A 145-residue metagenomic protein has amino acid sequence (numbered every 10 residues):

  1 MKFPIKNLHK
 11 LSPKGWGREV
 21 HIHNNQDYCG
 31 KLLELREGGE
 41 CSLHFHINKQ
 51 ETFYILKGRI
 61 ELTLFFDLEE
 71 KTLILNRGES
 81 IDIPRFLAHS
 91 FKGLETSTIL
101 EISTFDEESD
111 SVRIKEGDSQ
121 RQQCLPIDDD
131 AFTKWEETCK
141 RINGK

Functional and structural regions predicted by a protein language model:
M1-L32, E40-S42, T72-L73, E116-K145: A short, N-terminal "cap"/entry segment at the start of jelly-roll beta-barrel domains of the cupin/DSBH fold
L32-F53: Short, well-structured hydrophobic secondary-structure segments
N48-F66: Glycine- and acidic-residue-biased ligand/ion/polar-headgroup-sensing regions
F66-F86: Short acidic-glycine-tyrosine-enriched beta hairpin
N76-R77, R85-D110: Ligand-binding loop in jelly-roll beta-barrel domains
S109, K115-E116: Acidic/histidine-enriched, beta-strand-rich ligand/metal-binding domains
